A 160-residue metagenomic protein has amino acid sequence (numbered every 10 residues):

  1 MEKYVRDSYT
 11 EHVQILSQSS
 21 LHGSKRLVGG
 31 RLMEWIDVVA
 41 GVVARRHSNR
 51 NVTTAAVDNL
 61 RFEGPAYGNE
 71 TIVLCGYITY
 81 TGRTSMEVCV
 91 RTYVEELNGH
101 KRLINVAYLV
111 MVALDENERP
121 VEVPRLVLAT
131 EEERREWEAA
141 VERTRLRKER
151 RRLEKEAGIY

Functional and structural regions predicted by a protein language model:
M1-I15, S20: Extreme N-terminal tail/first-helix region
Y4-D7, L27, G41-M86, R102-A107: Hydrophobic beta-strand-centered segment that forms part of the acyl-chain substrate-binding groove
R6-E11, Y67-G68, T79-Y160: HotDog/MaoC-like acyl-thioester-processing domains
V13-I15, R61, V110: Generic structural detector for well-ordered beta-strands
S19, G23, E116-N117: Short, ordered coil/turn segments that flank beta-strands lining enzyme active or ligand-binding pockets
L21-M33: A conserved, well-ordered hydrophobic junction motif at loop->secondary-structure transitions
